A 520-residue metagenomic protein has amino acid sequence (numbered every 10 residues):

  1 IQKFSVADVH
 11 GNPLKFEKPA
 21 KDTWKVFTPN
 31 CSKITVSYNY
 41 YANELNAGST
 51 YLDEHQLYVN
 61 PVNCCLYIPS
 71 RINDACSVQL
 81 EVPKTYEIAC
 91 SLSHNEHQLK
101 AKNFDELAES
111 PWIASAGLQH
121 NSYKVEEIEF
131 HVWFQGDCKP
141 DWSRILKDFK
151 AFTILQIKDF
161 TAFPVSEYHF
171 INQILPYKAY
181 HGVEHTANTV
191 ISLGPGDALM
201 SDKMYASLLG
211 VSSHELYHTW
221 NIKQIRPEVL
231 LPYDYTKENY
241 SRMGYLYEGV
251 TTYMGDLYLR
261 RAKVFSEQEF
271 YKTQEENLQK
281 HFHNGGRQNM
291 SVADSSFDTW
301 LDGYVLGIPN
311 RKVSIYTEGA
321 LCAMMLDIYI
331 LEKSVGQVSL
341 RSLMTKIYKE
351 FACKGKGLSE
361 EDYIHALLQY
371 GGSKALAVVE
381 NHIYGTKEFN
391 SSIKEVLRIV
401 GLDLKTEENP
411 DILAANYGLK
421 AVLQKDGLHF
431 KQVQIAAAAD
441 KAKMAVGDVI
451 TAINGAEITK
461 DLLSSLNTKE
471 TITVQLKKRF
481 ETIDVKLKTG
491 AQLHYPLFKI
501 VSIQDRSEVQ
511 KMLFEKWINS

Functional and structural regions predicted by a protein language model:
Q2, I34, C76, T189 (+3 more regions): Residue-level detector of short, conserved catalytic/binding motifs and their immediate flanks
Q2-V165, K178: Non-catalytic architectural context of zinc metalloproteases
P19, Y41, P83, S93 (+4 more regions): An acidic- and aromatic-residue-enriched active-site/binding cleft used to recognize and process polar
T23, A75, N188-V190, T473 (+1 more regions): Well-ordered beta-strand positions in beta-sheet-rich domains
I88-A89, V165-E167, E228-V229, R260-K272 (+1 more regions): Acidic/polar loop patches that form or flank catalytic/metal-binding clefts of enzymes that bind anionic ligands
Q119-G244, V250, M254: Juxtacatalytic substrate-recognition/specificity segment
L246-R260, S266-E267: Extended catalytic-interface subdomain
G255-D256, F265-S520: C-terminal recognition in membrane/secretory proteostasis and scaffolding
